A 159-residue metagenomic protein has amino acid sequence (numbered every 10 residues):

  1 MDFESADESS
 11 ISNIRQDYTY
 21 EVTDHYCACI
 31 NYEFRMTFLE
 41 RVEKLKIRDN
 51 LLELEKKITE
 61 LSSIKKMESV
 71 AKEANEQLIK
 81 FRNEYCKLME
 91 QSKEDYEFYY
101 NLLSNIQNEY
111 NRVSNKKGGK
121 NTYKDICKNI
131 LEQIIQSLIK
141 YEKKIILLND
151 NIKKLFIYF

Functional and structural regions predicted by a protein language model:
S5, S9-S12, T19: Intrinsically disordered, low-complexity serine/threonine-rich segments
H25, T37-Y99, L103-I106, Y110-V113 (+3 more regions): Long amphipathic alpha-helices with heptad-repeat character, especially coiled-coil-forming segments used
C27-C29: Cysteine-centered motifs
F34: Cys/His-rich zinc-coordinating "finger/knuckle" motifs
